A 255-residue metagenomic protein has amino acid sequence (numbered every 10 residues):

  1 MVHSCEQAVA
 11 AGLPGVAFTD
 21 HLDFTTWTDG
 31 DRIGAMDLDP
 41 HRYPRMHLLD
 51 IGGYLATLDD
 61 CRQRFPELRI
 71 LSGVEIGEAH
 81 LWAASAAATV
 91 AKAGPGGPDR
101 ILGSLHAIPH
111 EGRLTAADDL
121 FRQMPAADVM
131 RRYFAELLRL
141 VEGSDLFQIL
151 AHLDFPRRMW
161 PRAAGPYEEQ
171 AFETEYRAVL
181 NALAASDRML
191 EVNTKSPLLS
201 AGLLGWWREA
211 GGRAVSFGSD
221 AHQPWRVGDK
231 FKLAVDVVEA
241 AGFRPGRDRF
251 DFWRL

Functional and structural regions predicted by a protein language model:
M1-E6, A163-L255: Charged catalytic cores and adjacent phosphate/nucleic-acid-binding surfaces used for phosphate/nucleic-acid chemistry
M1-H80, R158-Q170, A178, H222-D229 (+1 more regions): An N-terminally biased module of ancient metal coordination in phosphate/nucleic-acid-related enzymes
M1-Q7, L81-A91, R132-V141: Short, acidic/polar
A10, A56-P66, A87-L102, V141-D145 (+2 more regions): Acidic (Asp/Glu)-rich catalytic clusters
V16-F18, I70-V74, I101-G103, I149-A151 (+2 more regions): Hydrophobic faces of well-ordered beta-strands that scaffold small-molecule active sites in alpha/beta enzyme cores
L22-T25, L81, G96-N181, L190 (+1 more regions): Divalent metal-binding pocket/active-site signature
D29-G30, S85, L114-T115: Short aromatic-enriched loop/helix-cap "lid" or pocket-rim segments at secondary-structure transitions that line
E75, F155, F250-F252: Residues that form or immediately flank small-molecule/cofactor binding pockets and catalytic motifs
